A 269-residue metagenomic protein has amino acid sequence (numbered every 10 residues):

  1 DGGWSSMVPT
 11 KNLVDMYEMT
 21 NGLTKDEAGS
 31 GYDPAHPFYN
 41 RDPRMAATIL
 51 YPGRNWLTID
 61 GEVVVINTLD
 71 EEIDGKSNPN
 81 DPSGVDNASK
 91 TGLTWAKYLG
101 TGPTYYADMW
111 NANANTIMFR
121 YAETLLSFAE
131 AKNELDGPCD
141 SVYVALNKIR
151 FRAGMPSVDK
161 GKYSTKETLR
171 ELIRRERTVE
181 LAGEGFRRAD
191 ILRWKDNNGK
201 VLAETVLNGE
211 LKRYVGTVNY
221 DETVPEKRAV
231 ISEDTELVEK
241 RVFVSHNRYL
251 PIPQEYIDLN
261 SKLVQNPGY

Functional and structural regions predicted by a protein language model:
D1-Y269: Acidic/polar-rich alpha-helix caps and helix-coil junctions
